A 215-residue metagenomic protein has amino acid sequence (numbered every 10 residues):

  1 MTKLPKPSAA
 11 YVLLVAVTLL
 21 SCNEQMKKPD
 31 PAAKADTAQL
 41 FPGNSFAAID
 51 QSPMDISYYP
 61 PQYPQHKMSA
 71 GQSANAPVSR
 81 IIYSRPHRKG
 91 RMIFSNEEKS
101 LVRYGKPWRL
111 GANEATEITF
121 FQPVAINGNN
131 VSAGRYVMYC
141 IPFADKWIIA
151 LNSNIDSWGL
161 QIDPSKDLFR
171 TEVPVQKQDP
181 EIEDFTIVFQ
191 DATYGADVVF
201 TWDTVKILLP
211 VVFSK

Functional and structural regions predicted by a protein language model:
T2-A10: Bacterial N-terminal signal peptides that target proteins for export
L4, L151, D156, F169-T171: Solvent-exposed, non-transmembrane amphipathic alpha-helical segments
K6, S132-G134, I141-P142, T186-Y194: Short, surface-exposed loop and linker segments with low hydrophobicity and enrichment for Pro/Ser/Thr
A10, S57-Y58, Q62, R135-M138: Intrinsically disordered, low-complexity N-terminal regions enriched in serine/proline/glycine with scattered basic
L13-A16: Hydrophobic helical h-region of N-terminal Sec-dependent signal peptides in bacterial secretory/periplasmic proteins
T18-S21: C-terminal motif of bacterial Sec signal peptides marking the signal peptidase cleavage site
N23-K106, L160-K215: Primarily secretory-pathway and cell-envelope proteins
S100-Q161: Mid-length scaffold segments of soluble, non-membrane domains
